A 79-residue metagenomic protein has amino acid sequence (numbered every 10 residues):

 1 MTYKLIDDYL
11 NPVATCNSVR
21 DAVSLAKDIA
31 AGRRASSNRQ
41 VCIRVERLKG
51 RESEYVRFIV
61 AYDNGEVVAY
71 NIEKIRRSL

Functional and structural regions predicted by a protein language model:
M1-K4: Short structural boundary motif marking the start of a folded domain
D7, N17-Q40: A short, charged, amphipathic alpha-helix used as a generic interaction element across diverse proteins
N11, A31-L79: Short, mixed-charge low-complexity intrinsically disordered segments
